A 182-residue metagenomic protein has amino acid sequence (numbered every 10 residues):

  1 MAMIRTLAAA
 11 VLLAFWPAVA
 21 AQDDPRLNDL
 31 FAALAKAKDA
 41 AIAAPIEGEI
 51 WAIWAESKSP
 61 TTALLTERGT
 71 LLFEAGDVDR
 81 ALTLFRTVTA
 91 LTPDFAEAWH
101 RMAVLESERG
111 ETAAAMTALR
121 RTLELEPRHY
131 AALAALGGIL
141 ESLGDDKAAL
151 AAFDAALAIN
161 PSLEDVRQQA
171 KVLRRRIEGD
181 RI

Functional and structural regions predicted by a protein language model:
P25, K36, P45, A52 (+2 more regions): Terminal, low-structured helical/coil segments at or just beyond the last alpha-helical repeat
T62, A96-E97, Y130-A131, E164-D165: Helix-start (N-cap) detector for alpha-helical repeat units in TPR-like alpha-solenoids, especially tetratricopeptide
V88, R121-T122, A155-A156: Canonical positions in the second alpha-helix
